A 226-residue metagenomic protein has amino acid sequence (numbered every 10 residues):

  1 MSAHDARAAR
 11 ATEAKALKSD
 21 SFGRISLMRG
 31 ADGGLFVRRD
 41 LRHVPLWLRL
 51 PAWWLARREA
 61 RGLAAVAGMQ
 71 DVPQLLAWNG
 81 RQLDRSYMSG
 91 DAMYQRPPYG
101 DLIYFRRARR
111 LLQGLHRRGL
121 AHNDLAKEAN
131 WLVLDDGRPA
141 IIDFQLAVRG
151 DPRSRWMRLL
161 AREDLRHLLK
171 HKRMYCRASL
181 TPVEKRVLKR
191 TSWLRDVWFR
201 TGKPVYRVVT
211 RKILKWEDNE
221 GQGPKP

Functional and structural regions predicted by a protein language model:
R10-A64: ATP-binding glycine-rich loop module of kinase domains
L27-G30, A77, S86-Y87, L132-V133: Conserved hydrophobic "DFG−1" position in protein kinase catalytic cores
R42, A52-A56, R61-L111: Conserved structural core of kinase catalytic domains
P45-R49, Y94-Q95, G150-P152: A short acidic, helix-capping loop that chelates divalent metal ions and anchors anionic groups
L63, L112-H116, A129: Hydrophobic core positions within the conserved protein kinase catalytic domain
R117-L134: Catalytic-loop of the protein kinase fold
L134-P226: C-lobe/activation-segment region of protein kinase-like
